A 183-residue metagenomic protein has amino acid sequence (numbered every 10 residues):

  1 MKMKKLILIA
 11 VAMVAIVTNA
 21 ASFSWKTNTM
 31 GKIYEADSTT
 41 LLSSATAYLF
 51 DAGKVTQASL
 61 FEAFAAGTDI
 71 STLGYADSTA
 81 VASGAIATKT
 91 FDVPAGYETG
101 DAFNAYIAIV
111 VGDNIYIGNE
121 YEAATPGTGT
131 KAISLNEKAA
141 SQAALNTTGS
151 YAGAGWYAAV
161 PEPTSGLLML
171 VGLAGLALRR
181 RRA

Functional and structural regions predicted by a protein language model:
M1-M3: N-terminal secretory signal peptides that target proteins for export/translocation
K5-S22, A152-L178: Short, threonine-centered small-residue motifs that mark membrane-proximal processing/anchoring sites and TM-junction
A21-A159: Mature extracellular "passenger" or substrate-interacting domains of secreted, surface-exposed proteins
R180-A183: Short, charged juxtamembrane terminal tails flanking transmembrane helices
